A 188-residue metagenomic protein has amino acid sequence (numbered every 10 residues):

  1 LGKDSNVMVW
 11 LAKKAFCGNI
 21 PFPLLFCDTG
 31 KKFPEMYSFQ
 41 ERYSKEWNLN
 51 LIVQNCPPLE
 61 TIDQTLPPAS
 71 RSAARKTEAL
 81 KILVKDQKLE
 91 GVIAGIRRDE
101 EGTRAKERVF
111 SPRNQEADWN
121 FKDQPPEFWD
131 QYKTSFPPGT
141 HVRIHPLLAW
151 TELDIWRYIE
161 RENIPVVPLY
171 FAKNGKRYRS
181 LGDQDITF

Functional and structural regions predicted by a protein language model:
L1-F188: Nucleotide-activated chemistry modules centered on ATP-dependent adenylation/adenylyltransferase
